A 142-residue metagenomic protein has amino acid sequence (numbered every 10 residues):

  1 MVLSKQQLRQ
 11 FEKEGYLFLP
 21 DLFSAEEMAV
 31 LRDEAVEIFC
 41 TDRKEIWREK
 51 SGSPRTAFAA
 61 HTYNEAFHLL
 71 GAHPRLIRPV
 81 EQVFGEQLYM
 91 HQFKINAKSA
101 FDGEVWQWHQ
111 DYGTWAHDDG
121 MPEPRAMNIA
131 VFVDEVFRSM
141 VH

Functional and structural regions predicted by a protein language model:
M1-E14, L19-P122: Non-heme Fe(II)-dependent double-stranded beta-helix
P20, N128-A130: Beta-strand secondary-structure signal
E86, A116-P124, F132-H142: Active-site region of the double-stranded beta-helix
F93, M127, V141: Change "...and in nucleic-acid phosphodiester-cleaving endonucleases..." to "...and in nucleic-acid processing enzymes
A97, V131-F132: Hydrophobic side chains in beta-strands
